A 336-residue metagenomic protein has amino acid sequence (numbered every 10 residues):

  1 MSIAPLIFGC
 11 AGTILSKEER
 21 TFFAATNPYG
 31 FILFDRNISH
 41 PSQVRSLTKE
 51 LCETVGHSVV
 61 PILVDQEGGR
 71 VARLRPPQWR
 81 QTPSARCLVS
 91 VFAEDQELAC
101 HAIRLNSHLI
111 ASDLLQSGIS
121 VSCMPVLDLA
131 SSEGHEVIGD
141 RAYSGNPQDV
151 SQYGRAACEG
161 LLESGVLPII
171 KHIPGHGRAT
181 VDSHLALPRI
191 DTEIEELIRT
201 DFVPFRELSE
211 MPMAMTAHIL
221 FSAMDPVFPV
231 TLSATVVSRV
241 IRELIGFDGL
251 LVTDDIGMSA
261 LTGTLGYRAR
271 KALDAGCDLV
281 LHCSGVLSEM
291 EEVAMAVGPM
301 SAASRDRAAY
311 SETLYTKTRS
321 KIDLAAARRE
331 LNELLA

Functional and structural regions predicted by a protein language model:
M1-V60, G68-Q78, A336: N-terminal hydrophobic targeting/anchoring segments and the immediately downstream early-domain regions of hydrolases
F8, R36-G56, V60, A72 (+3 more regions): Second-shell residues forming the walls of enzyme active-site clefts
A11-A24, A102-D113, T200-V203, T264-K271: Short, acidic/polar
S39-S46, F92-S112, G145-Y153, E195-I198: Glycine-rich anion/phosphate-binding loops
C52-P83, I103-A130, V150, C158-P174: Glycine-rich, aromatic-flanked loop segments that form ligand/cofactor-binding clefts across common enzyme folds
Q78-E97, A142-S144: A charged helix-plus-loop insertion that forms the helical arch/lid used to bind and gate nucleic-acid substrates
P299-A336: Extended, intrinsically disordered, low-complexity segments
